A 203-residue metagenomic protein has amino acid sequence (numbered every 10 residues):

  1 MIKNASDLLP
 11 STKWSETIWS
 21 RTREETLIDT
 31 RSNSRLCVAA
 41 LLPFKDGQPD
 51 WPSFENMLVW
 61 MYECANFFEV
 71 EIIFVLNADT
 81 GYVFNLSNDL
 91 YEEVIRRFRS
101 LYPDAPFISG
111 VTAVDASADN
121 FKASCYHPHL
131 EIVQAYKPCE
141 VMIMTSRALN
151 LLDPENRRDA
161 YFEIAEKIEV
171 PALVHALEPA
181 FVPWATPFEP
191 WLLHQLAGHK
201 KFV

Functional and structural regions predicted by a protein language model:
I2-P190: Active-site beta->alpha loop and helix N-cap motifs at the rims of alpha/beta catalytic domains
H194-K200: Active-site/ligand-binding-proximal alpha/beta "capping" segment
V203: Short active-site oxyanion
